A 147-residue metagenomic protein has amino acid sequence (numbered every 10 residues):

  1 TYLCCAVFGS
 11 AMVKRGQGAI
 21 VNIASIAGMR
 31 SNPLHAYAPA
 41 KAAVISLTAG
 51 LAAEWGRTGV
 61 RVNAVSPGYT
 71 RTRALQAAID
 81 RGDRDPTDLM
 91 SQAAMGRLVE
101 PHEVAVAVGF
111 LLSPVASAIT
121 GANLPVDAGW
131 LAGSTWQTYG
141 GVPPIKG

Functional and structural regions predicted by a protein language model:
Y2-C5, G9, R97-L131: C-terminal substrate-recognition "lid" of short-chain dehydrogenase/reductases
C5, A40, T48: Active-site helix of classical SDR
S10, A53-R57, S117: Alpha-helical segment proximal to the catalytic Tyr-Lys
V13-K14, W55-T58, T70, V99 (+1 more regions): A short hydrophobic alpha-helix cap/turn motif
S25: Residue(s) in the substrate-gating loop at a strand-loop-helix junction that position the organic substrate next
S31-P39, G50, A78: Active-site loop-to-helix junction immediately N-terminal to the catalytic Tyr of the SDR YXXXK motif in Rossmann-fold
P67-A77, V126, A132: Short, flexible catalytic-loop segment of classical short-chain dehydrogenase/reductase
D83-E103, G147: Catalytic Tyr-x(3-8)-Lys segment
